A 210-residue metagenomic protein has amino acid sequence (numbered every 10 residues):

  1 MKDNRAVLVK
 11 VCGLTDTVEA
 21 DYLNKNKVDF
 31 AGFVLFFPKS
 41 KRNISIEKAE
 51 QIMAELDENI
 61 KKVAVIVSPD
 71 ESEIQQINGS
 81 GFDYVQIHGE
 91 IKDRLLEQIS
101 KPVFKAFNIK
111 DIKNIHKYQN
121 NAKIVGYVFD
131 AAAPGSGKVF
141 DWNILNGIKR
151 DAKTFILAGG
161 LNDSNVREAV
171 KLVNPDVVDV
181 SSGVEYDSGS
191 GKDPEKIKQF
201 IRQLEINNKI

Functional and structural regions predicted by a protein language model:
M1-I210: Conserved N-terminal beta1-alpha1 strand-loop-helix module at the mouth
